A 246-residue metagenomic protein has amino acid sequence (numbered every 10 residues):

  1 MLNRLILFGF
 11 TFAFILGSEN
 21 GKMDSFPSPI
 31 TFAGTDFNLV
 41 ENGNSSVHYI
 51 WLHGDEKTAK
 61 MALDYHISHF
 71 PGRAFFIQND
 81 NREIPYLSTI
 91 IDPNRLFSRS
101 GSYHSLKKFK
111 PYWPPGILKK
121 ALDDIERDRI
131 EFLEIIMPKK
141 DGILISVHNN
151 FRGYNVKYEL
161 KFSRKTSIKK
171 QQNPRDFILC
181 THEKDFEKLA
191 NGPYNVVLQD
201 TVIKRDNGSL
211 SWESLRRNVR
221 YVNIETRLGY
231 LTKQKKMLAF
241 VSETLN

Functional and structural regions predicted by a protein language model:
L2, S18-N246: Structured catalytic-domain cores with a bias toward divalent-metal coordination
L5-A13: Sec-dependent N-terminal signal peptides
